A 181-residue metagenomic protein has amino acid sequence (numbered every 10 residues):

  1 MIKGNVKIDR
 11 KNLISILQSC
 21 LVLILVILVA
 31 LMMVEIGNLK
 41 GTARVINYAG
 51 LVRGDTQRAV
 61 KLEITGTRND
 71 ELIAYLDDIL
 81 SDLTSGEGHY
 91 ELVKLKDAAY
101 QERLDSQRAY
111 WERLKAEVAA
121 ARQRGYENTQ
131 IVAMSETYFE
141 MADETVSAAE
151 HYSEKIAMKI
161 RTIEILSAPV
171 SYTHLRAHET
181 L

Functional and structural regions predicted by a protein language model:
M1-C20, I160-I165: Positive-inside N-terminal membrane-insertion signal
S19-A30: Hydrophobic membrane-insertion alpha-helices, especially the h-region of bacterial N-terminal signal peptides
L28-G37, A119-A120: Short, charged/polar, low-complexity loop and linker segments that flank or interrupt alpha-helical bundles
E35-A74: Juxtamembrane membrane-water interface segments immediately C-terminal to a transmembrane helix
A43, I156-S171: Interfacial "cap-and-anchor" motif at the non-cytosolic start of specific transmembrane alpha-helices
I46, L51, D55-L62, E102-R161: Extracytoplasmic
L62-A120: Extracytoplasmic ligand-binding sensor domains of the Cache superfamily
H174-L181: Single conserved hydrophobic/aromatic residue that forms the stacking wall/gate of nucleotide- or nucleobase-binding
